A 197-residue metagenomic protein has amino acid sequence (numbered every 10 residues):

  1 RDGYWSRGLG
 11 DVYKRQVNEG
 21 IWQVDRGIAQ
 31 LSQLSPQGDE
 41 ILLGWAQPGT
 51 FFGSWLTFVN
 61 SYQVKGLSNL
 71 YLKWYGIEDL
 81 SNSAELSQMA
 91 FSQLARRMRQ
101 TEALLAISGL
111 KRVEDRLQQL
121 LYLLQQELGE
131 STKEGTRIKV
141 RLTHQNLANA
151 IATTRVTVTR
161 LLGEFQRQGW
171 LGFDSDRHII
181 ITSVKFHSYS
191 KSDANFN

Functional and structural regions predicted by a protein language model:
D2-Y13: Single conserved hydrophobic/aromatic residue that forms the stacking wall/gate of nucleotide- or nucleobase-binding
D11-I21, D39-E40, F58-N60, G135: A short beta-loop-beta micro-motif enriched in histidine and acidic residues
E19-S32, P48-G49: Glycine- and acidic-residue-biased ligand/ion/polar-headgroup-sensing regions
Q23, G66, I180-I181: Conserved hydrophobic "DFG−1" position in protein kinase catalytic cores
A29-I41: A short beta-strand-loop-beta hairpin characteristic of the jelly-roll/cupin
L42-R99, A103: Cyclic-nucleotide recognition modules
Q88-T153: Polybasic "coupling" helices that flank or enter modular domains
E127-N197: Phosphate-/nucleic-acid-contacting segments
